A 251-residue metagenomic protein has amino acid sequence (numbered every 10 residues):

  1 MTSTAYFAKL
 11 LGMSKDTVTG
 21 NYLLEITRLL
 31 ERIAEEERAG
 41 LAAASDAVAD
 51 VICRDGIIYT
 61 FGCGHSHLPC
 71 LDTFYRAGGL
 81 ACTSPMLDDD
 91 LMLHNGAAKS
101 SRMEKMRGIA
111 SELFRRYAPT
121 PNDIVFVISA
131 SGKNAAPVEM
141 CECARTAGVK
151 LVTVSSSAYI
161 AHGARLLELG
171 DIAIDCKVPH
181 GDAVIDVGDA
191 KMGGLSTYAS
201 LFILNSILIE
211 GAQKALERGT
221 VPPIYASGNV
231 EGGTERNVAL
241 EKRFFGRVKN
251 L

Functional and structural regions predicted by a protein language model:
Y6-E36: Generic N-terminal amphipathic, Lys/Arg-enriched alpha-helix
F7-L10, G233-L251: SAM-dependent methyltransferases
K15, E37-L41, R145, V221: Residue-level recognition of alpha-helical structural elements
L23, R107-S111, R115, F244-F245 (+1 more regions): Conserved, well-structured ligand/cofactor-binding cores
T27, D182-V184, F202, Q213-A239: Internal, active-site/partner-interface "lid" segment
E36-V51: A short, well-structured juxtamembrane/interface segment
C53, T60-I209: Glycine-rich phosphate-binding loops that contact phosphosugars or nucleotide phosphates
